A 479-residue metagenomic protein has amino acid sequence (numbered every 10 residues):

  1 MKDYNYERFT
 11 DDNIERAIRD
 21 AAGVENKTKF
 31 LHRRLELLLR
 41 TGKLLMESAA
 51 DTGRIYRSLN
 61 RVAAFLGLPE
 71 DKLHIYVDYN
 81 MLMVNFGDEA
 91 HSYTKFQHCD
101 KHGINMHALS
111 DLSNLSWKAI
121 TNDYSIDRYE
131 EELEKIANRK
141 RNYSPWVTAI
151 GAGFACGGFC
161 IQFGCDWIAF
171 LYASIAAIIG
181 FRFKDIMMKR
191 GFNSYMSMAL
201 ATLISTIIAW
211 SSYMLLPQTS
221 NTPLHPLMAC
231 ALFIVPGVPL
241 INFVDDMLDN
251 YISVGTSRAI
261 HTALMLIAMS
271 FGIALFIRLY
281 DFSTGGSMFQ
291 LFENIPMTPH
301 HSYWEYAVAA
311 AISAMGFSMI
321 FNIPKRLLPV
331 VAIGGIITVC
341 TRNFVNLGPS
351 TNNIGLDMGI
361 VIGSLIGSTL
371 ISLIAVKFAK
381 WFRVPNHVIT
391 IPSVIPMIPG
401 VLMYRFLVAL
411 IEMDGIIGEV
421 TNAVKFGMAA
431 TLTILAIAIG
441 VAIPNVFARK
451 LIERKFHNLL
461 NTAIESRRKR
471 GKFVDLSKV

Functional and structural regions predicted by a protein language model:
M1-E131: Soluble N-terminal domains of membrane-associated systems
R141-N242, I320-F321, K325-V330: Core alpha-helical transmembrane segments of integral membrane proteins
A152-I161, A177-R182, L203-S211, M269-I277 (+4 more regions): Hydrophobic core segments of alpha-helical transmembrane domains in multi-pass membrane transport and ion-translocation
C160-A176, T222-P236, L291-A309, G355-T369 (+1 more regions): Structural signature of hydrophobic alpha-helical transmembrane segments
M198-S211, F233, H261-F271, A332-N346 (+2 more regions): Small-residue-rich segments of transmembrane alpha-helices in multi-pass membrane proteins, especially helix faces
I208-S220, S270-T284, R342-N352, V361 (+1 more regions): Hydrophobic alpha-helical transmembrane segments in multi-pass integral membrane proteins
P226-C230, N242-L266, H301-Y303, G348-V479: C-terminal transmembrane helix-loop-helix hairpin of multi-pass membrane proteins
I234-V238, H261-N353: Generic multipass alpha-helical transmembrane bundles of integral membrane proteins
